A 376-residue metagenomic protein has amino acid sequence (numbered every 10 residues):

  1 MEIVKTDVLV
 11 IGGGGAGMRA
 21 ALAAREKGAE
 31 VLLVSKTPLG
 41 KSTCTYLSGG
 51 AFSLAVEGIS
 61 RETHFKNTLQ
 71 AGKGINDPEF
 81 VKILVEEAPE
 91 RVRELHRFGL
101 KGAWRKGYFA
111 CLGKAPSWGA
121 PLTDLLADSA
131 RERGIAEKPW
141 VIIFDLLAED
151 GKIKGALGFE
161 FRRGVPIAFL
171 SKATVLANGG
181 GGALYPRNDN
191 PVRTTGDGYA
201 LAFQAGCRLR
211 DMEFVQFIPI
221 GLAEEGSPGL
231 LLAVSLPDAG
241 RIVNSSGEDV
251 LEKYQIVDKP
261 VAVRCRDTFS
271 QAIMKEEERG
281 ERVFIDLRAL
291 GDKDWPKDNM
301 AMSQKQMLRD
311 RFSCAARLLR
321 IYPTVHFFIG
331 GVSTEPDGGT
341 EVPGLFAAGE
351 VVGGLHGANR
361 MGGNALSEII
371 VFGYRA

Functional and structural regions predicted by a protein language model:
V8-L33: N-terminal Rossmann-like FAD-binding beta1-loop-alpha1 element of flavoenzymes
E26-L47: Glycine-rich FAD pyrophosphate-binding loop
S53-L84: Glycine-rich active-site loop/strand segments that organize a redox cofactor
R91-V165, L170-A173, A177-N178, P186 (+3 more regions): Conserved redox-cofactor binding core of oxidoreductases
P139-W140, F144-K154, G158-F159, A301-V352: A glycine-rich dinucleotide-binding beta-alpha-beta segment and adjacent secondary-structure elements that constitute
A173, A177-G179, G339-M361: Short FAD-binding loop at a beta-strand-to-alpha-helix junction that anchors the flavin cofactor in diverse
A173-G226, N364-R375: Glycine-rich loop(s) and the adjacent beta-strand/alpha-helix scaffold that form part
L201, C207-S313, R317: An anion/pyrophosphate-binding glycine-rich loop and adjacent beta-alpha core in soluble alpha-beta enzymes
